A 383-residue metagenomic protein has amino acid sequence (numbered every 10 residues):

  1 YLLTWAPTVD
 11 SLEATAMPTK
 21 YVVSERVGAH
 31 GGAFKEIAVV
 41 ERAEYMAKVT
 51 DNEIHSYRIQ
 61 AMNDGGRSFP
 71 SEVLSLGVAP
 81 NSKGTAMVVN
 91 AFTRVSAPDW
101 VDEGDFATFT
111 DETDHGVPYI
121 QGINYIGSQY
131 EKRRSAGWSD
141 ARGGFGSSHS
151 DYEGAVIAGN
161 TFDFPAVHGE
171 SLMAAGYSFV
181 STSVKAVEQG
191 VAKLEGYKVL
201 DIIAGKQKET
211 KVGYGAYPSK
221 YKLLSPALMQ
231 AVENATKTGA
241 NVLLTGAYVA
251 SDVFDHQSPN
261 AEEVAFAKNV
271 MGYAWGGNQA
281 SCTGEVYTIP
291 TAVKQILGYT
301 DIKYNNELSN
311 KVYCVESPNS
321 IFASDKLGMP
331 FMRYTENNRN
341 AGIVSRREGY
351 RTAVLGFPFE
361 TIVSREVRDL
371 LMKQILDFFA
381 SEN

Functional and structural regions predicted by a protein language model:
Y1-A16: Conserved aromatic anchor
T19-V23: Short beta-strand elements bearing conserved aromatic residues within extracellular beta-rich modules
K35-R42: Short beta-strand segments within Ig-like beta-sandwich modules, predominantly Fibronectin type-III
A47-G65: Beta-strand-rich modules
Q60-K198, I203, K373-N383: Aromatic-Pro/Gly-enriched surface loop or interdomain linker that acts as a lid/target-recognition segment
S75, P318-I321, F331-R351: Short, surface-exposed beta-strand/loop micro-motifs that present aromatic residues
N81-V95, D99-E112, V191-P259, A353-L355 (+1 more regions): Short alpha-beta junction capping motif
K206-V312, G328, T335: A glycine-rich, often tryptophan-bearing local segment used as a flexible ligand/cofactor-contacting loop or short
